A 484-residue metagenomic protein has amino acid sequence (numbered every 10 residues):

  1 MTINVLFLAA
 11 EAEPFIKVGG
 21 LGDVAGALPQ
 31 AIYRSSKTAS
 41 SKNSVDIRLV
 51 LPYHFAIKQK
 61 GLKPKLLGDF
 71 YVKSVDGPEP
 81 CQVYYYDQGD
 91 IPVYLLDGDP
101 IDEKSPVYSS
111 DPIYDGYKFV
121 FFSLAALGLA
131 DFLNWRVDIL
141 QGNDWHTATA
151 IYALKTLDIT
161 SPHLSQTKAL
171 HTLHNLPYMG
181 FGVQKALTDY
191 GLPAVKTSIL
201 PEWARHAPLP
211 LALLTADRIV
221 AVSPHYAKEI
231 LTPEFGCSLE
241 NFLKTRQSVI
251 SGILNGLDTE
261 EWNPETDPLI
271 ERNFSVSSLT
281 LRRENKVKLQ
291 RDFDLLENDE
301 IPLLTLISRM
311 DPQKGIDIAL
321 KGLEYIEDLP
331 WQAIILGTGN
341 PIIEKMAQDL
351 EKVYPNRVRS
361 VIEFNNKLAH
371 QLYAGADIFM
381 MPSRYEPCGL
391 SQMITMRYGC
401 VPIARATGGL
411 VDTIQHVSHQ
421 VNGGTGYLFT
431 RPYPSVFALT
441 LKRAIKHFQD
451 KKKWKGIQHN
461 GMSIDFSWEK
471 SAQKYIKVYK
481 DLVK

Functional and structural regions predicted by a protein language model:
M1-K484: Catalytic cores of nucleotide-sugar-dependent glycosyltransferases that transfer UDP/GDP/TDP-activated
